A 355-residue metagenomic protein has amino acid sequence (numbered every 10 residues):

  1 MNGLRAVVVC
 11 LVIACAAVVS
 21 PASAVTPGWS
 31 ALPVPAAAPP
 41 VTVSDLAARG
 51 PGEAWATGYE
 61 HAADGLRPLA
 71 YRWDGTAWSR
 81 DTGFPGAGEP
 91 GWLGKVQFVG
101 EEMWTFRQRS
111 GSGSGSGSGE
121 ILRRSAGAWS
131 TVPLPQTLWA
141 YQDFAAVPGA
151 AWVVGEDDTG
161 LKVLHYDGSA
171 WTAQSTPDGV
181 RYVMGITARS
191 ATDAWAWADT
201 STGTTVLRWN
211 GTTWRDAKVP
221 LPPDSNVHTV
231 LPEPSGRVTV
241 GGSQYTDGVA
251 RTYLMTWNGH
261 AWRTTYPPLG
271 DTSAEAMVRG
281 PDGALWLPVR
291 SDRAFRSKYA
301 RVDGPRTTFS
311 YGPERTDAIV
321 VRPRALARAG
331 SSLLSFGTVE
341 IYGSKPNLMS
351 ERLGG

Functional and structural regions predicted by a protein language model:
M1-V25: Secretory targeting and sorting signals
A24-G355: Residue-level hotspots at or immediately adjacent to binding/recognition sites across diverse folds
